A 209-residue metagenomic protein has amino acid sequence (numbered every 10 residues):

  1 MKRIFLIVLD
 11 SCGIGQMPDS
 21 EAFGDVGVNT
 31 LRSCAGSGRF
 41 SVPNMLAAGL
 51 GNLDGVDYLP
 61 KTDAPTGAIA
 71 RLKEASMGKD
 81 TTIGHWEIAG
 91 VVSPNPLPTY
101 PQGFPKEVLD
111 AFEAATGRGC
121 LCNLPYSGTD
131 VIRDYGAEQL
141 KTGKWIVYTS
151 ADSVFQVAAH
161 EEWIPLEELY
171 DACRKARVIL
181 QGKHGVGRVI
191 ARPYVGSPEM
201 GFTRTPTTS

Functional and structural regions predicted by a protein language model:
M1-F5: Extreme N-terminal starter segment of soluble prokaryotic enzymes
V8: Generic enzyme active-site microenvironment
S11-K141, Y148, V154-H160: Active-site nucleophile/metal-coordination loop of metallo-enzymes that catalyze phosphate/sulfate and related
T129-T208: Active-site pocket-lining segments that scaffold enzyme catalytic pockets across diverse folds
